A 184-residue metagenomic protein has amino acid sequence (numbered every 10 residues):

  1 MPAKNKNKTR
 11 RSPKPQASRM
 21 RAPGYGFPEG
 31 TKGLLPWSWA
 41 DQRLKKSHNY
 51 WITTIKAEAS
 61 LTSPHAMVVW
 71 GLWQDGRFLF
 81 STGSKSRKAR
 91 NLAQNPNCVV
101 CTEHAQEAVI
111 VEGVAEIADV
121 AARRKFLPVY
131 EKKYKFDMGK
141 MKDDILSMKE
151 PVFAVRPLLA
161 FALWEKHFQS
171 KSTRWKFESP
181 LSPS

Functional and structural regions predicted by a protein language model:
P2-L34, E107-S184: Charged, gly/pro-rich active-site loop segments
G26-W51: Short, basic/aromatic recognition patches
P36-W39, H65-M67, K85, K140-M141: A generic local structural motif
A40-D41, A89, L127, K142: Short amphipathic alpha-helical segments and helix-helix/interface helices
L44-K45, A93-Q94, E131: Alpha-helix boundary recognition
S47-S84, R90-L92, C98-T102, I110-V114: Short beta-strand segments
H48-N49, N97, K135, A160: Generic structural signal for secondary-structure transition and capping sites
S86-R87, A121: A generic structural signal for alpha-helix starts
